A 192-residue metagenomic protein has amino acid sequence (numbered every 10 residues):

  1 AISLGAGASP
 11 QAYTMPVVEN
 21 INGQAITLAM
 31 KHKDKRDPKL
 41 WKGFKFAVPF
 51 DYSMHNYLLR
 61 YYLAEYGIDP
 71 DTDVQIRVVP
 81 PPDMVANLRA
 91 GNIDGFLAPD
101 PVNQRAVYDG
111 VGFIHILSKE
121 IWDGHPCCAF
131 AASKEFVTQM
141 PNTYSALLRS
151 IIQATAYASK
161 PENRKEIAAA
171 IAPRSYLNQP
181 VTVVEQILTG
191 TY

Functional and structural regions predicted by a protein language model:
A1-V78, N87-H125: Short, glycine-/small- and polar/acidic-enriched structural segments that line small-molecule recognition paths
A25-T27, A129-A132, F136-V137: Short glycine- and hydrophobic/aromatic-rich loop-to-beta-strand nucleating segment in the catalytic cores
L40-F44, A129, S150-T155: Flexible glycine/proline-enriched surface loops and loop-helix/loop-strand junctions
K45-P49, E135, T155-S159: Second-shell loop/turn segments in exported
V48, Y52-N56, P81, F96 (+5 more regions): Solvent-exposed, acidic/flexible segments
V78-P80, A90, P99-D100, A132-K134 (+1 more regions): Short, structured patches in soluble enzyme cores that scaffold and shape functional sites
Q139-Y192: Secondary-structure end/capping motifs
